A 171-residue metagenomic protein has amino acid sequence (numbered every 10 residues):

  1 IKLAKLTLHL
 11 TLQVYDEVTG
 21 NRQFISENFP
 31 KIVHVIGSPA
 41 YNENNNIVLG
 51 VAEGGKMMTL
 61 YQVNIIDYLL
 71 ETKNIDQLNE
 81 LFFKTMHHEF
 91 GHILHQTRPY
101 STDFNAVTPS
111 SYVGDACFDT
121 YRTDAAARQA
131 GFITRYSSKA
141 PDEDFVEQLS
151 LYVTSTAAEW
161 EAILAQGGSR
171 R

Functional and structural regions predicted by a protein language model:
K2-K5, K73-T85, Y136-P141: Soluble non-cytosolic domains of exported or imported proteins
L3-T59: Auxiliary, metal-adjacent structural segments of Zn-dependent hydrolase domains
L8, L12-D16, G91-P99, L151-A158: Sec-exported extracytoplasmic/periplasmic mature domains
G20-N28, T102-T108, A162-A165: Short, glycine/acidic-rich hinge or "gate" loops at secondary-structure transitions that mediate conformational
P39-N42, I65-I66, Y100-S101: Solvent-exposed loop/turn segments at secondary-structure junctions within structured extracellular/periplasmic domains
D76, E80-S101, V146: Active-site recognition of the HExxH zinc-binding catalytic motif
Q96-D115: Short acidic alpha-helical/loop segments enriched in Asp/Glu that coordinate divalent cations
S111-R171: Metalloprotease/metallohydrolase-associated module, dominated by Zn2+-dependent proteases
